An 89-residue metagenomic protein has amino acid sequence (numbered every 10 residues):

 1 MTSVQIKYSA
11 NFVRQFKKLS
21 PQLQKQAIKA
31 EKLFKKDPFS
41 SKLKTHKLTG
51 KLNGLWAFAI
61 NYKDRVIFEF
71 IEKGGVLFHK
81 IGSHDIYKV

Functional and structural regions predicted by a protein language model:
M1-I6, A10-R14, K18, A57-V89: Enriched for short, Lys/Arg-rich terminal
Q15, A30, K51: Residues that form generic nucleotide/phosphate-binding pockets
L23-D37: Compact soluble domain cores
L33-A57: A short, surface-exposed loop/turn module that caps and links secondary-structure elements
